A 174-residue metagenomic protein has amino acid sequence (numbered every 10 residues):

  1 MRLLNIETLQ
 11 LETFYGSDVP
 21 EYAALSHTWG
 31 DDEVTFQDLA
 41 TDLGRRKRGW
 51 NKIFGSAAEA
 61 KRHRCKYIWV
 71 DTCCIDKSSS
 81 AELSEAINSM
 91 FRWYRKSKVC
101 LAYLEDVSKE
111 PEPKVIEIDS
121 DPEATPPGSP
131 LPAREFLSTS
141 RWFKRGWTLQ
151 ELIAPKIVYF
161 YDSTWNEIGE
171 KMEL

Functional and structural regions predicted by a protein language model:
M1-T13, D18-L174: Intrinsically disordered, low-complexity acidic segments that are enriched in bulky aromatics
